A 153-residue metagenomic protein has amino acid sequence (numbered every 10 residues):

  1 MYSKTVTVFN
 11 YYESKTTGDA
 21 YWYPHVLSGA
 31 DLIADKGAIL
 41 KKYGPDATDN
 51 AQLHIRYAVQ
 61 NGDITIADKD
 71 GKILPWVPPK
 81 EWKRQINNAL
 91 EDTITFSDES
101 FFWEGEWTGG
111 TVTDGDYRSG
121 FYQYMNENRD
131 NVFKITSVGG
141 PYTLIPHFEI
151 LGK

Functional and structural regions predicted by a protein language model:
M1-K36: N-terminal intrinsically disordered, low-complexity, charge/repeat-rich segments that act as generic
Y23-K153: Short, conserved turn/kink motifs that form compact alpha/beta structural patches or helix kinks used as
